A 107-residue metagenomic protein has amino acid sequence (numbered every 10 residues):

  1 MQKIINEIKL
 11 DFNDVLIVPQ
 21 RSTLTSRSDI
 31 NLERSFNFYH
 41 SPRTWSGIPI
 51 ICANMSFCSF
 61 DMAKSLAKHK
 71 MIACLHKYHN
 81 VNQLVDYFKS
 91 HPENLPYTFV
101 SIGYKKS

Functional and structural regions predicted by a protein language model:
M1-S107: Active-site entrance/lid segments in N-terminal catalytic domains of soluble metabolic enzymes
